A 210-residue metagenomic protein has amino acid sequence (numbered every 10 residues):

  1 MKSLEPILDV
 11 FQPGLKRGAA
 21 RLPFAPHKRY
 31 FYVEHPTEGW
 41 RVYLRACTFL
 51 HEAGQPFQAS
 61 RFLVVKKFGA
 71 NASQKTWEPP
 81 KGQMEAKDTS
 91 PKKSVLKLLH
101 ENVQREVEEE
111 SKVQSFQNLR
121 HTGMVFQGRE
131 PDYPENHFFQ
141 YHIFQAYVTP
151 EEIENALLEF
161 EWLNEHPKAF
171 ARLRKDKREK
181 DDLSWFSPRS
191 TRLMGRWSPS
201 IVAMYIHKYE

Functional and structural regions predicted by a protein language model:
K2-P56, A70: Acidic, metal-coordinating catalytic segment for phosphate/diphosphate chemistry, firing primarily on the Nudix
Y30-G39, E130-Y133, K168-L173: Short, P/G- and charge-enriched loop/turn segments at secondary-structure junctions
Y43-C47, F138-I143: Short hydrophobic/aromatic beta-strand or adjacent loop that forms the aromatic wall/cage of a ligand/substrate-binding
C47, R61, D182: Conserved beta-strand and immediately adjacent loop positions that scaffold enzyme active sites
L50-E52, K66, Y147-P150: Residue-level signal for short segments within beta-strands and strand-turn junctions of well-structured beta-sheet
F57-V113: Conserved Nudix-box catalytic region and its N-terminal flanking loop in Nudix hydrolases and closely related
A72-T76, P80-G82, H137, I143-Q145 (+1 more regions): Nudix hydrolase/Nudix homology domain
Q114-V125: A short coil-to-beta-strand element that immediately follows conserved catalytic motifs
